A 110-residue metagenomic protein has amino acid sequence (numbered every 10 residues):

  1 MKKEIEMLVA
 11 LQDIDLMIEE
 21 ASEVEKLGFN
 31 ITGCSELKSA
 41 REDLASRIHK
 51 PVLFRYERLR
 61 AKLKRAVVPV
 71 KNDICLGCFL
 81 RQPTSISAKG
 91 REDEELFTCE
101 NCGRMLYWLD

Functional and structural regions predicted by a protein language model:
M1-P69: Interaction interfaces in information-processing and related assembly proteins
V70, Q82: A conserved hydrophobic position in a structured secondary element of the catalytic/binding core that shapes
K71-I74, E95: Short metal-coordination and nucleic-acid-contact micro-motifs, chiefly zinc-binding Cys/His arrays
C75-C78, C99-C102: Short cysteine-rich clusters marking metal-coordination/redox-active sites
T84-S85, W108-L109: Short, non-ligating residues that shape and space the ligands of small metal-coordination modules and catalytic
A88-L96: Short linker/helix segments within small regulatory modules
